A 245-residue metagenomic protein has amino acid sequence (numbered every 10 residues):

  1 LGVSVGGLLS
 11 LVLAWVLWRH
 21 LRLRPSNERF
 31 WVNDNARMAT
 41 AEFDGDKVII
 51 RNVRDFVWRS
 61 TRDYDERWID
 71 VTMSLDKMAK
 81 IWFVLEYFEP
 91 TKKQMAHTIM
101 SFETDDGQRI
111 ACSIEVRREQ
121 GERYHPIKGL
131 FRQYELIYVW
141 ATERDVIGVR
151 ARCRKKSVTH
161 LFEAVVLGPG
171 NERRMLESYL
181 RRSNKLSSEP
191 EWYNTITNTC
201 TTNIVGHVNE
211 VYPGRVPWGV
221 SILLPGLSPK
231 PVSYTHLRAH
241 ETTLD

Functional and structural regions predicted by a protein language model:
G2-G7: Hydrophobic alpha-helical transmembrane segments
L9-P25: Transmembrane alpha-helices and immediately adjacent membrane-cytoplasm interface residues in multi-pass integral
L21-R22, M38-D46: Short acidic/polar, Gly/Pro-enriched loop/turn segments located at secondary-structure boundaries
P25-A39: Alpha-helical transmembrane signal-anchor/signal-peptide segments
D34-A36, V48-R54: Intramembrane catalytic core of multi-pass membrane enzymes that act on lipidic substrates
V48, R59-K156: Glycine-rich catalytic cores of cysteine/serine-nucleophile enzymes that process amide/ester linkages in cell-envelope
T142-L224: Active-site nucleophile-His-acid catalytic modules used for acyl/amide transfer and hydrolysis across diverse enzymes
T235-T242: Conserved small/polar residues in nucleotide/adenosyl-binding loops
